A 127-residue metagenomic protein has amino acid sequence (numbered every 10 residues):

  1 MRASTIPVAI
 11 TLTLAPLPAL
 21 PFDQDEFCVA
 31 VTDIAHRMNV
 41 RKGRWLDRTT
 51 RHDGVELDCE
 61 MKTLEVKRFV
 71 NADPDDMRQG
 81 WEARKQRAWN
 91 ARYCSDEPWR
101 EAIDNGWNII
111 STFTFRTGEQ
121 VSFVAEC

Functional and structural regions predicted by a protein language model:
R2-A9: Sec-dependent signal peptide recognition, specifically the positively charged N-region followed immediately by
P16-P18: N-terminal signal peptide c-region/cleavage motif recognized by signal peptidases
F22-D23, G54, W89, S122: Disulfide-bonded cysteine motifs in exported proteins
F22-V40: Short N-terminal segments immediately surrounding and downstream of signal-peptide cleavage
F27-V29, D58-E60, Y93-S95, E126: Sequence contexts marking disulfide-bonded cysteines in secreted/extracellular proteins
R37, K42-D75, E101-C127: Polar/charged, Gly/Pro-rich intrinsically disordered segments
R78-E101: Short, non-transmembrane amphipathic alpha-helical segments
